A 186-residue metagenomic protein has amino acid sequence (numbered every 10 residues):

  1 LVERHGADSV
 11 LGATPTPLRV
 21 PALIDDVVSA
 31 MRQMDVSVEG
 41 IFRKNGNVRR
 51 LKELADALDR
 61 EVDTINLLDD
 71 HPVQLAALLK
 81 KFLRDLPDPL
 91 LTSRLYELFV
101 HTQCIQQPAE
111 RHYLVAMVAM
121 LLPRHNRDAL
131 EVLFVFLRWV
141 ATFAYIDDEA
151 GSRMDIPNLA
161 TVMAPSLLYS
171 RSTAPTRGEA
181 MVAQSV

Functional and structural regions predicted by a protein language model:
L1-D69, F143-S152, I156-V186: Intrinsically disordered regulatory linkers and targeting segments that flank signaling/catalytic domains
E39-A141: Amphipathic alpha-helical interface segments within eukaryotic helical scaffold and small GTPase-regulatory domains
